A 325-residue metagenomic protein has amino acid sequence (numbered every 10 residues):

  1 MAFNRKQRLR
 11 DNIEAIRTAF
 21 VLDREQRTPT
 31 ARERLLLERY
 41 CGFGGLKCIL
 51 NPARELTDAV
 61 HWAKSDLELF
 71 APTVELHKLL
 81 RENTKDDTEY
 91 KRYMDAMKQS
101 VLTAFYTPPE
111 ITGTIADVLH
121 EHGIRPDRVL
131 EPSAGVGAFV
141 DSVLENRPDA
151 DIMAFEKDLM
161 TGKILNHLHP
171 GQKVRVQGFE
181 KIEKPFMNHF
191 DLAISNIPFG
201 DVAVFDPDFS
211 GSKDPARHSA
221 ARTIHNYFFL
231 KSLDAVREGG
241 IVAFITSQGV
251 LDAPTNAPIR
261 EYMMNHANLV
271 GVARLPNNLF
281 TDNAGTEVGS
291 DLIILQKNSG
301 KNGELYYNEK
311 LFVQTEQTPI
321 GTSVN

Functional and structural regions predicted by a protein language model:
A2-L168, Q172: Class I S-adenosyl-L-methionine
L102, K213-S219: Surface-exposed cleft-lining segments at the edges of enzyme active sites
T112-H122, P126-E145, A154, L165 (+2 more regions): Conserved proline-anchored active-site loop of SAM-dependent methyltransferases that bridges a beta-strand
R147, G171-Q172, F209-K213, I259-Y262: Glycine-rich, phosphate-binding/catalytic loops in enzymes
F155-L159, S219-T281, V288, L292-I294: Conserved Class I SAM-dependent methyltransferase catalytic core
R175-F179, A273-R274: Short loop/edge segments at beta-strand edges and connector loops that shape dinucleotide/nucleotide cofactor-binding
F199-G200, G249-L251, L279, S299-K301: Conserved nucleotide-binding/hydrolysis micro-motifs of P-loop NTPases
D282-N325: Flexible, glycine-/basic-rich loop-and-beta segments that form/coincide with the SAM-dependent methyltransferase
